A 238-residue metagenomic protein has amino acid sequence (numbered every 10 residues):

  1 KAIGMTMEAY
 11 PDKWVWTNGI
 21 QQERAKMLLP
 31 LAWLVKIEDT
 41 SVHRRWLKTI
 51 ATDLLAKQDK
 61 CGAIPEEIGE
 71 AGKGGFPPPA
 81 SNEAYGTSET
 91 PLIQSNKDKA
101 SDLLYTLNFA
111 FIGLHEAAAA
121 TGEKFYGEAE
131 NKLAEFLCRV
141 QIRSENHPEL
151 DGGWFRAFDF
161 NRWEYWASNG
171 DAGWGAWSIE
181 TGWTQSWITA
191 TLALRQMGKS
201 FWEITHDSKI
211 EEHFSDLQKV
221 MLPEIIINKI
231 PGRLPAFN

Functional and structural regions predicted by a protein language model:
K1-N238: Glycan-recognition and catalytic cores of secretory/periplasmic carbohydrate-active enzymes
